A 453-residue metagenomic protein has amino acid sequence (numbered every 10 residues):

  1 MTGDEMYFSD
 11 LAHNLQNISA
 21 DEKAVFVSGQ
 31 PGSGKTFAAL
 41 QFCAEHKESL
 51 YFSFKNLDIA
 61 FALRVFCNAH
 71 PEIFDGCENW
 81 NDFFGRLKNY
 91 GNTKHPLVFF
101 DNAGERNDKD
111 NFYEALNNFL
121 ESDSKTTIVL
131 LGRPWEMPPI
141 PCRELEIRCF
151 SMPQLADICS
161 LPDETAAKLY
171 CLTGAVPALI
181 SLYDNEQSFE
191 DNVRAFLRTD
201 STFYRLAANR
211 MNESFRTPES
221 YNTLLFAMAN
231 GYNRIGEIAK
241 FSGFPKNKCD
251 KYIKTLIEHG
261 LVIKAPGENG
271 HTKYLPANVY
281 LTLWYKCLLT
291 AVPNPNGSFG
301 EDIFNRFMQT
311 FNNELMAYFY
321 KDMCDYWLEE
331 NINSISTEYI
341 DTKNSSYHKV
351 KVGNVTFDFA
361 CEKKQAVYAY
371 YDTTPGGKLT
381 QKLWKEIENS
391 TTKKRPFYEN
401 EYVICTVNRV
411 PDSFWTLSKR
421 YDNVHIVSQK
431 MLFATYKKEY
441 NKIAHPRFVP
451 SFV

Functional and structural regions predicted by a protein language model:
D21-L40: Walker A/P-loop nucleotide-binding motif
F26-G29, E105-P141: Sensor-1/coupling segment of RecA-like P-loop NTPase cores
S49-F52, N56-C77, L283: Conserved NTP-binding/hydrolysis module of P-loop NTPases
L87-Y113: Conserved P-loop NTPase "ATPase switch" module shared by AAA+ and STAND
E144-K168: Conserved small helical "lid"/interfacial subdomain of P-loop NTPases
C159-L206: Amphipathic alpha-helical "lid/sensor" segments that cap RecA-like P-loop NTPase cores
R198-V352: Accessory nucleic acid-recognition modules appended to NTPase machines
V403-V453: Domain-level recognition of nuclease-like catalytic cores that cleave nucleotide substrates
